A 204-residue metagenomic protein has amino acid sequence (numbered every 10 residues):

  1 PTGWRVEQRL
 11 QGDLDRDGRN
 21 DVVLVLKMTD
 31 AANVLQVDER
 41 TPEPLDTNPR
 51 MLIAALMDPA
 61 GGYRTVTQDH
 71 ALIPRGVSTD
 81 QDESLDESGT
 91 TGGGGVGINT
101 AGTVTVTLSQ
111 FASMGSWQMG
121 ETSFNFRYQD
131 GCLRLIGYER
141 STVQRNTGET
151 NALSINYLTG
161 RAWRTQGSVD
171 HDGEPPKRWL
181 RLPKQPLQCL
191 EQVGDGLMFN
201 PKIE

Functional and structural regions predicted by a protein language model:
P1-Q8, A71-G93: Repeat-based blade/solenoid architectures
E7, P49-L52, E121: Repetitive beta-architecture junctions, highlighting loop-to-beta-strand starts across blade-like repeats
Q8-D13, D38-P42: Short secondary-structure capping/turn segments at boundaries of alpha-helices and beta-strands
L14-L26, G97-L108: Acidic/hydrophobic-patterned starts of short beta strands in beta-sheet-rich repeat architectures
K27-T29, P59, F111, G131: Solvent-exposed coil/turn segments that connect beta secondary-structure elements in extracytoplasmic/periplasmic
A31-H70, F126-Y128: Beta-propeller blade repeat segments, especially FG-GAP/WD-type strand-to-loop junctions in 6- to 7-bladed propeller
A55-Q81, G137-T147: A short, surface-exposed interaction/processing loop segment used at functional sites
S84-E204: Acidic, small-residue rich beta-repeat scaffolds with periodic aromatic anchors
